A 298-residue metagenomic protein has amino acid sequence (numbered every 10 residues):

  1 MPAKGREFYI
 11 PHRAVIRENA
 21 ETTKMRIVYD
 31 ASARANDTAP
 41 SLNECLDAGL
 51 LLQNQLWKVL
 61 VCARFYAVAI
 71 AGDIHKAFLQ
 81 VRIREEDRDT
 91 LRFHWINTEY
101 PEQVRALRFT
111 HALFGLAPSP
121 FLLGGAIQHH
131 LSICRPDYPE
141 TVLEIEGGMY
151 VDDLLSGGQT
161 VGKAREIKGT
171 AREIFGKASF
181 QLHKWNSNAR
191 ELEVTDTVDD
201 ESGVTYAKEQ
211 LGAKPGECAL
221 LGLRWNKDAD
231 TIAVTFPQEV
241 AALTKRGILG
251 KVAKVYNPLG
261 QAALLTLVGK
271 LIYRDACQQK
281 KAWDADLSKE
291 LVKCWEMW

Functional and structural regions predicted by a protein language model:
M1-W298: Conserved acidic
